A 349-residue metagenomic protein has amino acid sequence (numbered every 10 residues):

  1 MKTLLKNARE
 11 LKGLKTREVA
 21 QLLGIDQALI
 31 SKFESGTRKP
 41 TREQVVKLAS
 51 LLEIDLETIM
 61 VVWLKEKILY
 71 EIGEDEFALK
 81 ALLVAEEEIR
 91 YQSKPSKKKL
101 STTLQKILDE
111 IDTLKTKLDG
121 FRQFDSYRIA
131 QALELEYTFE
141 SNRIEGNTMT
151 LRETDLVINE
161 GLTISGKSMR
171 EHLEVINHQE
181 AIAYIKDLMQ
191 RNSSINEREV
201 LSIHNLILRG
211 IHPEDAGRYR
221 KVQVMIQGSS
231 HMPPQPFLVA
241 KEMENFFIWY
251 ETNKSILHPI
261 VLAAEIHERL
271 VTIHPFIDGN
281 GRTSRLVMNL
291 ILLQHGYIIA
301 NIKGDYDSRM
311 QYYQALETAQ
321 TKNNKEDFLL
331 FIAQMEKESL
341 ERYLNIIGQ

Functional and structural regions predicted by a protein language model:
T3-L22: Short basic helix-loop element that most often maps to the first helix and adjoining turn of HTH DNA-binding modules
L5, T16, Q27, R42-V45: Helix-turn-helix DNA-binding elements, focusing on the entry/boundary residues of the two helices that contact DNA
L5, V19-A20, I30-F33, I59: Conserved hydrophobic/aromatic packing and binding residues within compact polymer-binding modules
E10, E66-D75, L79, E86-Q349: FIC/Doc superfamily catalytic core
G24-K39: Recognition helix of helix-turn-helix/homeodomain-like DNA-binding domains that insert into the DNA major groove
E43-T58: DNA major-groove recognition helix of helix-turn-helix/homeodomain DNA-binding modules
V62: Conserved short acidic donor-positioning loop in nucleotide-sugar-dependent glycosyltransferases
